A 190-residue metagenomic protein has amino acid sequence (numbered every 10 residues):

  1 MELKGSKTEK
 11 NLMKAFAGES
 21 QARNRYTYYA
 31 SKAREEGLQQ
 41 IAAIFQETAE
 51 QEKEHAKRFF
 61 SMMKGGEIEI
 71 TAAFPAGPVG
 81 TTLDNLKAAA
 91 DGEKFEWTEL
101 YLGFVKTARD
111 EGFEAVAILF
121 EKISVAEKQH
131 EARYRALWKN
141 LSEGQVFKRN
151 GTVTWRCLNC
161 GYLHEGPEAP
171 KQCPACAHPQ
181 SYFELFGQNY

Functional and structural regions predicted by a protein language model:
M1-Y190: Non-heme di-metal
